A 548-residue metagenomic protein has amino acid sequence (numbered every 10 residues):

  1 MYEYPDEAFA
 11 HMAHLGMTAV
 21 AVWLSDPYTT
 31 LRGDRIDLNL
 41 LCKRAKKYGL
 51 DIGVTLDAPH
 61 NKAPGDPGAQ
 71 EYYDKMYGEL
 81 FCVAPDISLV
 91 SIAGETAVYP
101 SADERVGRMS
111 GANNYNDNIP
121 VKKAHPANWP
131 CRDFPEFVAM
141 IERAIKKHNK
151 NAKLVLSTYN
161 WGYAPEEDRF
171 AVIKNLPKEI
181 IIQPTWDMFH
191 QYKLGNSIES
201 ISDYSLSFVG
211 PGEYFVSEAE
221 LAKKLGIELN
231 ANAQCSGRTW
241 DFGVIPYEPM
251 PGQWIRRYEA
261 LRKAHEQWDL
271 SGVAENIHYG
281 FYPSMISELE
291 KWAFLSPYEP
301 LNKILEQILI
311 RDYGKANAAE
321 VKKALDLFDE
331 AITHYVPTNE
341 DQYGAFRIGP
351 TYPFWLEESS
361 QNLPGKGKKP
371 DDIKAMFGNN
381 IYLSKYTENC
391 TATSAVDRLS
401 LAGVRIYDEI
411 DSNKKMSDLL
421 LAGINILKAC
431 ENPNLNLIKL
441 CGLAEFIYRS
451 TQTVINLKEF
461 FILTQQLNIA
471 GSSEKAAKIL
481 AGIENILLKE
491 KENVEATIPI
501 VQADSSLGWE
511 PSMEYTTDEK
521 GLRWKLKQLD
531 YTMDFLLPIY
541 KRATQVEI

Functional and structural regions predicted by a protein language model:
M1-G78, C82-R108, Y115-D117, K146 (+3 more regions): Feature activates predominantly on carbohydrate-active enzymes
C82, A124-I548: Substrate-binding groove of N-acetylhexosamine-processing glycoside hydrolases
V106-N128, S473-E474: A solvent-exposed, charged loop/short amphipathic helix patch at secondary-structure junctions
